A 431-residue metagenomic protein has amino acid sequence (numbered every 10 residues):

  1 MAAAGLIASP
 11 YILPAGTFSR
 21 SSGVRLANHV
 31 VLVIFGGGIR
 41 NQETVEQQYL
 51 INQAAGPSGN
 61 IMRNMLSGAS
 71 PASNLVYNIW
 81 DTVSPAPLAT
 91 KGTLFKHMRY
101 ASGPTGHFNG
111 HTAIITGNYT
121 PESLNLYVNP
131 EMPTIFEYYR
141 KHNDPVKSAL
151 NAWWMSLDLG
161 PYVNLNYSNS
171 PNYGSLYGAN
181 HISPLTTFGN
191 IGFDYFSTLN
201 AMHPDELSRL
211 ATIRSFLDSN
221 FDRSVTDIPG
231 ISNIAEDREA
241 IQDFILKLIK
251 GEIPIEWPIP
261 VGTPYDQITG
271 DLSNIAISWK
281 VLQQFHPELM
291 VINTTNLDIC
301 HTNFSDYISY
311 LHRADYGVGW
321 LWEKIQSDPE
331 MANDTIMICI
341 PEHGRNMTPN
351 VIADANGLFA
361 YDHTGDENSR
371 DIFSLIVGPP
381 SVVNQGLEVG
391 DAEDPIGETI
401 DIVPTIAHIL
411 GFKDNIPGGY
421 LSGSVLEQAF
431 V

Functional and structural regions predicted by a protein language model:
M1-T17: N-terminal export signals
A15-L26, M132-P133, E137, P145 (+8 more regions): Membrane-interface soluble catalytic domains
G16-V45: N-terminal module-boundary/linker segments of secreted carbohydrate-active enzymes
S21-V31, N220-F244, E252, E256 (+1 more regions): Active-site regions of oxyanion-processing enzymes, predominantly non-cytosolic
L26, E43-G106, W153, L387-E388: Short, structured active-site-proximal loop/turn typified by the sulfatase FGly-forming signature C/S-X-P-X-R
V31-I34, R40-E43, F95-H97, A113-I115 (+5 more regions): Structural recognition of the beta-strand scaffold that forms the well-ordered cores of secreted hydrolase catalytic
N41, V45-Q48, Y167-S168, L248-G262 (+1 more regions): Active-site His/acidic residue clusters
H107, N118-Q242: A contiguous, mid-domain pocket- or channel-lining segment that forms the substrate-recognition surface
